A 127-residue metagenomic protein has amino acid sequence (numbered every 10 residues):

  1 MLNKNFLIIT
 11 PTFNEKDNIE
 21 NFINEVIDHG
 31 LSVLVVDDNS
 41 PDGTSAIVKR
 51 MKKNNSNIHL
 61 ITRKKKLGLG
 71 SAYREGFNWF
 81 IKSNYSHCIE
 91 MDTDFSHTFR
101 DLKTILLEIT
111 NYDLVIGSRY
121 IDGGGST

Functional and structural regions predicted by a protein language model:
K4-F6, V26-V35, G43, N57-I58: Short loop->beta transition adjacent to catalytic acidic/histidine clusters or analogous donor-positioning motifs
F6-I8, C88: Conserved hydrophobic helix-helix packing surfaces used for dimerization/oligomerization
T10, L31-S40, I61-R63, M91: Short beta-strand/loop segment that forms part of the nucleotide-sugar
F13-H29: Short, well-formed alpha-helical segments that are part of the catalytic scaffolds of diverse glycosyltransferases
D17-N21, D42-M51: Acidic helix N-cap motif at the loop->helix transition within catalytic regions of sugar-transfer enzymes
D37-A46, F95: A conserved acidic beta->alpha catalytic loop
K52-I58, N84: Short helix-capping segments at alpha-helix termini
R63-K82, H87, F99-T127: Acceptor/aglycone-binding surface of glycosyltransferases and processive sugar-polymer synthases
